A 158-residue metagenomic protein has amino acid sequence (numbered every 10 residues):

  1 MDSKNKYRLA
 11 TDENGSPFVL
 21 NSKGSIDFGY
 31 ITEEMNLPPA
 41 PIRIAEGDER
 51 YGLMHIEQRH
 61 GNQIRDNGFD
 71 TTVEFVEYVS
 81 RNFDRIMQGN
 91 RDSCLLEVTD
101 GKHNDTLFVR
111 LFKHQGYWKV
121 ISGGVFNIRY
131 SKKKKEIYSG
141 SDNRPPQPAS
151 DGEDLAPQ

Functional and structural regions predicted by a protein language model:
M1-Q158: Ribonuclease/tRNase effector modules and their secretory precursors
